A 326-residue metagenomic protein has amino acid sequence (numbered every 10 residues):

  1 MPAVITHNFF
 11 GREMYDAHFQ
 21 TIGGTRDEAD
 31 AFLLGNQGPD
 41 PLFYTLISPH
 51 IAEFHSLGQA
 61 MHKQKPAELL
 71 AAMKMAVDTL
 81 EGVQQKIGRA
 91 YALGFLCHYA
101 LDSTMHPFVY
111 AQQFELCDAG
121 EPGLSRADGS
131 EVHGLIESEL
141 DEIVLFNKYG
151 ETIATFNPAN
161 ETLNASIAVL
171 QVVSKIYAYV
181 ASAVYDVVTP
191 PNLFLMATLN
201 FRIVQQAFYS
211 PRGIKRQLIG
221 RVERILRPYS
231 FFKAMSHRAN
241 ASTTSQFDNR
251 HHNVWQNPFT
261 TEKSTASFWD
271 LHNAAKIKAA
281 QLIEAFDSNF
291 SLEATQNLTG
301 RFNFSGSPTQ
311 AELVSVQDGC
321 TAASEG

Functional and structural regions predicted by a protein language model:
M1-G94, Y99-G326: N-terminal leader/auxiliary helical segments
